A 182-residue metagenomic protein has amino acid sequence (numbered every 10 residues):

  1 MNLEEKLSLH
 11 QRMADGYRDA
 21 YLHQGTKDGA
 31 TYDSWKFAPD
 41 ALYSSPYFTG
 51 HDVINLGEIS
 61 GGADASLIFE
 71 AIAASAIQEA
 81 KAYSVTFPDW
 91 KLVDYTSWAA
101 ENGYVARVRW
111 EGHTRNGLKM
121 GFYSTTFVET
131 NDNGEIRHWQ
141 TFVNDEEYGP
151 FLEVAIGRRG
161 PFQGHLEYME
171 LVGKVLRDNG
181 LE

Functional and structural regions predicted by a protein language model:
M1-E182: C-terminal and inter-domain tail/linker signature
